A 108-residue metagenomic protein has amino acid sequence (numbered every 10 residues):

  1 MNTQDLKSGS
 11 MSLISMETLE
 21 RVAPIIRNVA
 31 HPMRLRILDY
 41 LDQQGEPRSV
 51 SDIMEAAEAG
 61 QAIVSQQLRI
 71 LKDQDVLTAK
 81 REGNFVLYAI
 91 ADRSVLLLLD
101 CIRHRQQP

Functional and structural regions predicted by a protein language model:
M1-V29, V76, L99: N-terminal leader segment of winged-helix/HTH proteins
E20-G60, E82, V86-R93: N-terminal helix-turn-helix DNA-binding core of bacterial DNA-binding proteins
R21, L97, C101, R105-P108: Short, solvent-exposed amphipathic helices
D39, K72, L99: A cross-family signal for key residues in well-ordered alpha-helices that form functional helical elements
E55, K72-D73: Alpha-helical residues within the helix-turn-helix
L68-R69: Short, hydrophobic-biased segments on the C-terminal half of alpha helices that form "recognition helices"
D73-K80: Residue cluster at the C-terminal edge of the helix-turn-helix DNA-binding motif
